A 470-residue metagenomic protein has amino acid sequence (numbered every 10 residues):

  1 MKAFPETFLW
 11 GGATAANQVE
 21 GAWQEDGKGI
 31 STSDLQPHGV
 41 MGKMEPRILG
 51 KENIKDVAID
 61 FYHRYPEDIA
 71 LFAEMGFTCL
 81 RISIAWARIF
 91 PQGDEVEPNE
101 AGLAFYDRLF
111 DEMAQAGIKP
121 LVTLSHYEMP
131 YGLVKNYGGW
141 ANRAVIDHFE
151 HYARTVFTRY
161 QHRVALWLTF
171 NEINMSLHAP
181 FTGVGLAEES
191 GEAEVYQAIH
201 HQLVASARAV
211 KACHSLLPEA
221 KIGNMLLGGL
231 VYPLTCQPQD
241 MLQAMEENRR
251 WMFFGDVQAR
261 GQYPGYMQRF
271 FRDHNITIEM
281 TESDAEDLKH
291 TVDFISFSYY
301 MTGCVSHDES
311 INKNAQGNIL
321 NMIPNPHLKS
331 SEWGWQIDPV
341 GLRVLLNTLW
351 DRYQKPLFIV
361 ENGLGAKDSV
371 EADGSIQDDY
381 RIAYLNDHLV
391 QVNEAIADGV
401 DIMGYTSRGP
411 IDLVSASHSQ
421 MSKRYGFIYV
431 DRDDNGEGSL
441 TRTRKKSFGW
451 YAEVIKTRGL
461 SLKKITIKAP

Functional and structural regions predicted by a protein language model:
M1-L49, Q92-D94, L103-P470: Active-site region of glycoside hydrolase catalytic domains
G50-R64, A141-R143: Active-site mouth loops of central-metabolism enzymes
D60, R64-A85, K119, H290-F294: Catalytic domains of carbohydrate-active enzymes, especially glycoside hydrolases
T78, A87-I89, Y127-M129: A short acidic, glycine/proline-enriched capping/turn motif at secondary-structure boundaries, especially helix N-cap
I84-P98: Glycine-rich, proline-tolerant flexible connector loops at the mouths of alpha/beta enzymes
